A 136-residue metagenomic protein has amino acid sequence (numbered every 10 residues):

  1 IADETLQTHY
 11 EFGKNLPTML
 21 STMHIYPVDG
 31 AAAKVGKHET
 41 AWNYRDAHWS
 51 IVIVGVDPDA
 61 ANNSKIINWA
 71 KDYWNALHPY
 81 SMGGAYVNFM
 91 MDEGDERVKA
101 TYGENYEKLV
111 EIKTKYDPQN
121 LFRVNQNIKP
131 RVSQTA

Functional and structural regions predicted by a protein language model:
I1-A136: Soluble FAD-dependent oxygen oxidases
